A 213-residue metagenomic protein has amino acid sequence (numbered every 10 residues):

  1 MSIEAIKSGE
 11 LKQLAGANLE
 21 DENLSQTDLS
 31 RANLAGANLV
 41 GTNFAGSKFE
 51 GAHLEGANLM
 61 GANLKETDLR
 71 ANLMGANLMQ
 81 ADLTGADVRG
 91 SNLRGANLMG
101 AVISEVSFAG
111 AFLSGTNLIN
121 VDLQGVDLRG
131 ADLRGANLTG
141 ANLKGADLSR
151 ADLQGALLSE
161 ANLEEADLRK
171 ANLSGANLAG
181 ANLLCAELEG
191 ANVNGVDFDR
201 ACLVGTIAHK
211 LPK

Functional and structural regions predicted by a protein language model:
M1-K213: Tandem repeat scaffolds
